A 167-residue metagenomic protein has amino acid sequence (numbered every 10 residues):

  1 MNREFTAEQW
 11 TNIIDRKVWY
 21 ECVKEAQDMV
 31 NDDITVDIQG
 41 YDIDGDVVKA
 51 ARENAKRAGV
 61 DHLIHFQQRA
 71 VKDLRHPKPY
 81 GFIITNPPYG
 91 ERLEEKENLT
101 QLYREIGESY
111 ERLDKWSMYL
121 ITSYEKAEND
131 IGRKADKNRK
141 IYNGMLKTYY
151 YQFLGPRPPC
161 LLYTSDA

Functional and structural regions predicted by a protein language model:
M1-R75, E91-R92, N98: Conserved S-adenosyl-L-methionine
D37, F82, S117-M118: Beta-sheet entry/capping signal
R52, K78, D130-G132: A short acidic (Asp/Glu
R75-F82: A short acidic, Gly/Pro-enriched loop at the edge of an enzyme's catalytic core that lines a small-molecule cofactor
P88: Short glycine-/small-residue-rich Rossmann-like dinucleotide-binding loops
E91-P159: Conserved Class I SAM-dependent methyltransferase catalytic core
Y163-A167: Conserved small/polar residues in nucleotide/adenosyl-binding loops
